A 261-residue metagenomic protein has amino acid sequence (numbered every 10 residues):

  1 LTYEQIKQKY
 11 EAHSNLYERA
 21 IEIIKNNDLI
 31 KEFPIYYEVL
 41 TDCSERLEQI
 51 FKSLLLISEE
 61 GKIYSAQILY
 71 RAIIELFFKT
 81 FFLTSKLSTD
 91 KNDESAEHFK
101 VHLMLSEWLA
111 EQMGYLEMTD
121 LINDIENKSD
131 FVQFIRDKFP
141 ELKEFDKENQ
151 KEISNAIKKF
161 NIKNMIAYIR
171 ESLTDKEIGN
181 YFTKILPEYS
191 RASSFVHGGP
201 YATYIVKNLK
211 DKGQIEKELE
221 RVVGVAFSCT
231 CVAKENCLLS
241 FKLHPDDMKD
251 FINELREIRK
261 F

Functional and structural regions predicted by a protein language model:
L1-E32, K100-F261: Secondary-shell segments that build the walls of catalytic and ion/ligand-binding clefts
A12, K62, L69, S88-T89 (+1 more regions): Residue-level detector of alpha-helical recognition elements and their boundaries
E22-S85: Long, hydrophobic/aromatic-enriched structural stretches that serve as scaffold segments
L54, A66, I73, T80-F81 (+5 more regions): Alpha-helical solenoid scaffolds that mediate protein-protein interactions, centered on TPR/SEL1-like repeats but also
S65, T84, K91-N92, T203 (+1 more regions): Residue-level signal for alpha-helical context at structural boundaries
A66, K86-E97, L243-D250: Short, glycine/acidic-rich hinge or "gate" loops at secondary-structure transitions that mediate conformational
I68-L76, E97, L209-I215: Amphipathic alpha-helical scaffolding segments
R71, F77-D120: Internal, hydrophobic cores of structured domains that mediate oligomerization or house catalytic pockets within large
